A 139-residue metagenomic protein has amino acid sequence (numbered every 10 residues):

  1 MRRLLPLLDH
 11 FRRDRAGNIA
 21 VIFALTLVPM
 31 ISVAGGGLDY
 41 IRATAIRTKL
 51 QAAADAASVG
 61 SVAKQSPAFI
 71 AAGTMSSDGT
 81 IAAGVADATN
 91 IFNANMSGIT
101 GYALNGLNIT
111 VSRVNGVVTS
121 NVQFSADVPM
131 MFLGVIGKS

Functional and structural regions predicted by a protein language model:
M1-A16: N-terminal leader/signal peptides at the extreme start of proteins
R2, G37, I41-K49, A56-M130: Short amphipathic secondary-structure patches
F11, I19-A20, Y40: N-terminal transmembrane alpha-helices
A16-V28: N-terminal signal-anchor/signal peptide hydrophobic helix marking the start of the first transmembrane segment
N18-V21, A34, D55: Alpha-helical structural signal
L27-G37: Single-pass alpha-helical transmembrane signal-anchor segments
M131-S139: Short, ordered "entry" segments at domain starts
